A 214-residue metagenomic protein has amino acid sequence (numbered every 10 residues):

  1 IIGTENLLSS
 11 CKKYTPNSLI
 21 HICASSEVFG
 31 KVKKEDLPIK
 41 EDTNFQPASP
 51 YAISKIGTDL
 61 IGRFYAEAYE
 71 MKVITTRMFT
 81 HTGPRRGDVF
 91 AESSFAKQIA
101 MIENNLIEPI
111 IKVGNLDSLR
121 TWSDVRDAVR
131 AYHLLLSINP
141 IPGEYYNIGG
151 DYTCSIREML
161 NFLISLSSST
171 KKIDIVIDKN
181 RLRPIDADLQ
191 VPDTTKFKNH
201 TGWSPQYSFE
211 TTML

Functional and structural regions predicted by a protein language model:
I1-S9, K13-L19, E27-T75, T82 (+1 more regions): Catalytic helix-loop patch of NAD(P)-dependent Rossmann-fold dehydrogenases
E41-D42, E70-K72, A96-K112, I138 (+2 more regions): A short C-terminal helix-loop "cap" of Rossmann-like NAD(P)-dependent dehydrogenase/epimerase domains
D42-Q46, M71-P84, K97-S123, N147-G149: A conserved pocket-lining segment of Rossmann-fold NAD(P)-dependent short-chain dehydrogenase/reductase
I56, H81-K97, N104-P109, V125-R126 (+3 more regions): Glycine/proline-rich active-site loop of Rossmann-fold NAD(P)-dependent oxidoreductases
G57, I61, Y65, S94-F95 (+2 more regions): Hydrophobic alpha-helix immediately C-terminal to the catalytic Tyr-X-X-X-Lys motif of short-chain
I110-I111, N115, E144-Y146, C154-N161 (+2 more regions): C-terminal "lid/loop" region of Rossmann-like NAD(P)-dependent oxidoreductases
R120-D127, S208: A conserved structural motif in NAD(P)-dependent oxidoreductases
F209-L214: Amphipathic terminal alpha-helices
